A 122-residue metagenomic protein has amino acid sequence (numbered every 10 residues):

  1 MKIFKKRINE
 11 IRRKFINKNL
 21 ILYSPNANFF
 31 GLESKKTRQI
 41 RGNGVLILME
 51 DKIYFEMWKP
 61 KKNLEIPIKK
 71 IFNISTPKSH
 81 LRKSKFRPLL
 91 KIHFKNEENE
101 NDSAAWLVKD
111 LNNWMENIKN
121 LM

Functional and structural regions predicted by a protein language model:
M1-L46: Anionic N-terminal interaction surfaces
I3, N9-F15, N63-I66, K70-M122: Acidic, Ser/Thr- and proline-rich intrinsically disordered linker/docking segments of eukaryotic scaffolds
F29-G31, Y54-F55, E97-A104: Short, surface-exposed beta-strand/loop "edge" segments at domain boundaries and coil↔beta transitions
K35-K36, N43, K61-L64, L81: Short, flexible, glycine/charge-rich loop motifs used to bind or transfer phosphoryl groups or to couple energy/partner
I40-G42, W58-P60, F86: Residues that act as N-cap/strand-start positions at coil-to-secondary-structure junctions
M49-E50: Structural motif
I53-M57, N73-S75: Short hydrophobic/aromatic-rich beta-strand segments that constitute the beta-sheet cores of beta-sandwich/beta-barrel
